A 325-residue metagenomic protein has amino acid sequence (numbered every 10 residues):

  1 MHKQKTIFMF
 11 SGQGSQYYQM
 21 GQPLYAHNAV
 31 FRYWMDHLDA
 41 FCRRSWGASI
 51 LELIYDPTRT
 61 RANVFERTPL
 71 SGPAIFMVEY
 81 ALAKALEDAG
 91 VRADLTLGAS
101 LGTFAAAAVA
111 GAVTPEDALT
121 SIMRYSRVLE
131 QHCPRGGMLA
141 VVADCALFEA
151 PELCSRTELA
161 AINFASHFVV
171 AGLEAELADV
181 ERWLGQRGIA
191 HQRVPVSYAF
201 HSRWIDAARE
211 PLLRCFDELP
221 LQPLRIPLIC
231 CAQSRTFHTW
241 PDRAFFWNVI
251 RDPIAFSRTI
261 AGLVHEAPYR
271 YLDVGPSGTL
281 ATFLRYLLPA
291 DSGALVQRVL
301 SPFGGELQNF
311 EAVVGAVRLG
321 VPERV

Functional and structural regions predicted by a protein language model:
H2-A150, A190-V196, Y271-F283, L295-E306 (+1 more regions): FabD-like malonyl-/acyl-CoA
R61-S71, L95, S155-A171, V196-F200 (+1 more regions): Cysteine-centered functional microenvironments
S121, F148, D179-V180, T259: Hydrophobic side chains in well-ordered alpha-helices
S126-H132, S155-I162, T236, G262: Short, flexible, solvent-exposed loop/turn segments with mixed acidic/basic and small polar residues
A140, I189-V274, G278, T282-F283 (+2 more regions): Acyltransferase
A143-C145, T157-L159, S166-H167, L212-C215: Phosphate/diphosphate-binding loops
C145, G172-A178: Helix N-cap motif at beta-to-alpha junctions
P151-S155, L177-G188: Short amphipathic alpha-helices in soluble, non-transmembrane regions that often serve as interface/regulatory elements
